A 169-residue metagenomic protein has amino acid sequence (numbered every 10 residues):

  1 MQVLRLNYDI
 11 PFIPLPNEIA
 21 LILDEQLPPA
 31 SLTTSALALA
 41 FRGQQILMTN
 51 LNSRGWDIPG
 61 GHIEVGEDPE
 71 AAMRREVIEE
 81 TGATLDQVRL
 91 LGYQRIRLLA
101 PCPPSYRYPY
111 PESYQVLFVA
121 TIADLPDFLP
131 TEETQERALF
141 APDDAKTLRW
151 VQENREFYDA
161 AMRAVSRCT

Functional and structural regions predicted by a protein language model:
M1-L37: Acidic, metal-coordinating catalytic segment for phosphate/diphosphate chemistry, firing primarily on the Nudix
A20-D24, L32, P69, R74 (+1 more regions): Short acidic (Asp/Glu) patches
A38, L90, F118-A120: A structural signal for short, well-ordered beta-strand segments
F41-E80: Conserved Nudix-box catalytic region and its N-terminal flanking loop in Nudix hydrolases and closely related
T84-Y93: A short coil-to-beta-strand element that immediately follows conserved catalytic motifs
Q94-P126: Active-site-adjacent beta-strand/loop module that shapes the phosphate/pyrophosphate-binding cleft
V116-V119, F128-D159: NUDIX/MutT-family hydrolases
E156-T169: Charge-rich, low-complexity intrinsically disordered segments
